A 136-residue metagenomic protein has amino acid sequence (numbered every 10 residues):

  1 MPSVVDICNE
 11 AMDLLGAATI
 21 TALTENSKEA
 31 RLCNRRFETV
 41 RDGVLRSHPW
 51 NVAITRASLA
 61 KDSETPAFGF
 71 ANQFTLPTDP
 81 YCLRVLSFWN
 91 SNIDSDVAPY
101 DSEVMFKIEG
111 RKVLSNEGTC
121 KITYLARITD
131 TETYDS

Functional and structural regions predicted by a protein language model:
M1-L23: Short, intrinsically disordered N-terminal pre-domain segments
S3-V4, E29-C33: Secondary-structure capping and boundary motifs in well-ordered enzyme cores
N34-S136: A solvent-exposed acidic/polar surface segment
